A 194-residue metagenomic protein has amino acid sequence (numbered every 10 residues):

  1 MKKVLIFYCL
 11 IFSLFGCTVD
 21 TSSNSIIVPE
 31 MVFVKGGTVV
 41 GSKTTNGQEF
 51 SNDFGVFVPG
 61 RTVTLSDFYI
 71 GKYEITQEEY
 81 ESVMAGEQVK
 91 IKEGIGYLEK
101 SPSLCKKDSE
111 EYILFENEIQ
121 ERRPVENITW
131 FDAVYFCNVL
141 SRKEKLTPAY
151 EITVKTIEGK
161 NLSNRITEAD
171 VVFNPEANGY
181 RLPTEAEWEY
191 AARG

Functional and structural regions predicted by a protein language model:
V4-L14: Sec-dependent N-terminal signal peptides
L14-E30: Bacterial Sec-dependent N-terminal signal peptides
S23-I26, V56, E111: Short aromatic-glycine motifs in intrinsically disordered, low-complexity regions
V40-V58: Acidic/histidine-rich helix-loop elements that form or flank divalent-metal/phosphate-binding sites at the catalytic
K43-Q48, T64-G194: Active-site microenvironments of metalloenzymes and redox enzymes
